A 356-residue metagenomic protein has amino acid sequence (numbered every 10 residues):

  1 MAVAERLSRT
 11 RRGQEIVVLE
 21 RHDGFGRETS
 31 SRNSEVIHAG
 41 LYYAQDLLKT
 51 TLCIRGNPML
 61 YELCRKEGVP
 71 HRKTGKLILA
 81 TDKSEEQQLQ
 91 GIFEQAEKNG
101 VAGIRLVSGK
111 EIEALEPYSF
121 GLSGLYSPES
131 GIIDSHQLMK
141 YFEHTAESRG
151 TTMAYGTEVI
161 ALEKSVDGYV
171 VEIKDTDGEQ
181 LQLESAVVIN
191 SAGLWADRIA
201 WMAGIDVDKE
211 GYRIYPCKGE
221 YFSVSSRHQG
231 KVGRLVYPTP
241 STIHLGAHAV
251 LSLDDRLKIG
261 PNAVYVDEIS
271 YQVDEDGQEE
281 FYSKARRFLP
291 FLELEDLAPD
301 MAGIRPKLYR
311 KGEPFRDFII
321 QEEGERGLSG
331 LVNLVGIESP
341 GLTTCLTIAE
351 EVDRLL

Functional and structural regions predicted by a protein language model:
A4, S8, T145: Gly/Ala-rich phosphate-binding loop of Rossmann-like dinucleotide-binding domains, activating on the conserved
E5-R6, I37, V69-H71, Q182-V187 (+1 more regions): Active-site substrate-recognition segment that forms the wall of the catalytic cavity or substrate channel
S8-R32: Glycine-rich FAD pyrophosphate-binding loop
R9, D23, F315-L356: C-terminal lid/capping helical subdomain adjacent to the catalytic/cofactor pocket in oxidative enzymes
E35-E111, G121, G246-A247: Dinucleotide-binding Rossmann-like beta1-alpha1 core, especially the glycine-rich loop that anchors the ADP
Y42, S130-I132, P240-H244, V332-T344: Glycine-rich phosphate/pyrophosphate-binding beta-alpha loops
A44-R55, L79-Q88, Y126-H144, A154 (+2 more regions): Short beta-strand to alpha-helix junction loop
L125-V187, R198, L346: Helical element adjacent to the flavin cofactor pocket in flavoenzyme catalytic cores
